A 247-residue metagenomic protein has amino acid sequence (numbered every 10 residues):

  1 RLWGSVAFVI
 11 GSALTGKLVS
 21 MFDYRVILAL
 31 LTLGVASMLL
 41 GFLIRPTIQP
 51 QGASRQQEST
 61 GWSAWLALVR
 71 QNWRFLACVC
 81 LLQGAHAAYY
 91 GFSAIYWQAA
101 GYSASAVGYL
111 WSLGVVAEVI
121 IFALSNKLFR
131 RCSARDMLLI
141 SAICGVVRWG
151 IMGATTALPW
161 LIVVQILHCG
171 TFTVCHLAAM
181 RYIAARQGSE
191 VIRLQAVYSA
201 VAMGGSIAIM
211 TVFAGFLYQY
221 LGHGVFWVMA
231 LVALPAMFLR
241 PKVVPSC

Functional and structural regions predicted by a protein language model:
L18-S20, I120-A134, Y218: Helix-to-loop junctions at the C-terminal end of transmembrane segments in multipass secondary transporters
V26-I44, G224-K242: Symmetry-related core transmembrane helices of the 12-TM Major Facilitator Superfamily/SLC fold
T32-L33, D136-I151: Structural signature of the two symmetry-related core transmembrane helices
F42-Q83: Juxtamembrane intracellular "pre-TM" segments in multi-pass secondary transporters
Q71-S112, H176: Helix-loop boundary and gating motifs at the non-cytosolic
G153-Q165: Helix-loop junctions at membrane interfaces in 12-TM secondary transporters
T173-Q187: Intracellular juxtamembrane helix-capping segments at the cytosolic ends of symmetry-related transmembrane helices
I192-L221: A late C-terminal transmembrane helix in Major Facilitator Superfamily
